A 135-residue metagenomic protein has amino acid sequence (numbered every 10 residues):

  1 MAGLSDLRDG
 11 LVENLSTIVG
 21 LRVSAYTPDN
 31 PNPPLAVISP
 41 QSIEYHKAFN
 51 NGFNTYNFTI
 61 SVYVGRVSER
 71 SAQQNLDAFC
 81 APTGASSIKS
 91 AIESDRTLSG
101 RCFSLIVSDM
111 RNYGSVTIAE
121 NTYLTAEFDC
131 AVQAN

Functional and structural regions predicted by a protein language model:
M1-D29, S42-N135: Charged, amphipathic alpha-helical segments and their flanking helix caps
P34-Q41: A short, hydrophobic beta-strand-centered structural micro-motif
